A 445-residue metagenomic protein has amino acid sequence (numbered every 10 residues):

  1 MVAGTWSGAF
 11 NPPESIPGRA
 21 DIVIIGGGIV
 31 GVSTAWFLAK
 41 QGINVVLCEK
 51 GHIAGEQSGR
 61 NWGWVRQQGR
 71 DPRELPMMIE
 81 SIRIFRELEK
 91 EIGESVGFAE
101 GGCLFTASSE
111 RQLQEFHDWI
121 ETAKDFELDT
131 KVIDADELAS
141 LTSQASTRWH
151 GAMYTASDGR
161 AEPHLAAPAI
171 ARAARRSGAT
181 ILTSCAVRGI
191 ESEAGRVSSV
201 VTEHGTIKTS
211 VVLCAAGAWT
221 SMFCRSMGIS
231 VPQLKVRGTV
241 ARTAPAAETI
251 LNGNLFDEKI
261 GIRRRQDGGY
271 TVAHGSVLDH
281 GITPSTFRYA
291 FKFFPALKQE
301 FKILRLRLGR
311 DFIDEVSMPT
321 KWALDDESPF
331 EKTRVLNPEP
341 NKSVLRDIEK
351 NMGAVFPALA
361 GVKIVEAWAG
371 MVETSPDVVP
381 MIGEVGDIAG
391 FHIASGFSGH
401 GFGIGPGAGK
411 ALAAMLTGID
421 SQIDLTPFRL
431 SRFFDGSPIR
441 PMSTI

Functional and structural regions predicted by a protein language model:
M1-I22, K40, P438-M442: Extreme N-terminal leader/targeting segments of oxidoreductases
V2-G4, E87, A99, S108-T183 (+3 more regions): Flavin (FAD/FMN) cofactor-binding and adjacent substrate-gating region of FAD-dependent oxidoreductase domains
G26-G28, K50: Glycine-rich Rossmann-fold phosphate-binding loop(s) that bind the pyrophosphate of adenine dinucleotide cofactors
S33, I190-P319, E331-K342, D347-V355 (+3 more regions): Flavin-dependent oxidoreductases
K40-G59: Glycine-rich FAD pyrophosphate-binding loop
G63-L141, K259-I262, D267-G269, D279-R307: Dinucleotide-binding Rossmann-like beta1-alpha1 core, especially the glycine-rich loop that anchors the ADP
S317-P438: C-terminal catalytic lobe of FAD-dependent flavoproteins
